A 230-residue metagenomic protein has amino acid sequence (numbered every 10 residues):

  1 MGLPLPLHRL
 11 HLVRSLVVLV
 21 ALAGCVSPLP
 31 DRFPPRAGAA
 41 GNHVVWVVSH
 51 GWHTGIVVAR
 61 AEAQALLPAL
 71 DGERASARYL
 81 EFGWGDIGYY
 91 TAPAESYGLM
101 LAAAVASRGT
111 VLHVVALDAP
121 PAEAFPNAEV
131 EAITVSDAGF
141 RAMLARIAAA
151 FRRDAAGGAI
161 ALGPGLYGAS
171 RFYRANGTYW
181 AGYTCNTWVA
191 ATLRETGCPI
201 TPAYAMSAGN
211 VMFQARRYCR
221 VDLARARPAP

Functional and structural regions predicted by a protein language model:
G2-L16: Bacterial N-terminal signal peptides that target proteins for export
L12, V48, P228-P230: Amphipathic, soluble alpha/beta structural segments
A21-G24: C-terminal motif of bacterial Sec signal peptides marking the signal peptidase cleavage site
S27, A149-P230: Activation targets extended, charge/polar-rich intrinsically disordered C-terminal tails
P30-V48, A59-R174: Non-catalytic ligand/cofactor/substrate-binding and regulatory segments of enzyme domains
H50-W52: A short, compositionally biased
G55-V57: Short beta-strand scaffold segments in enzyme catalytic cores
